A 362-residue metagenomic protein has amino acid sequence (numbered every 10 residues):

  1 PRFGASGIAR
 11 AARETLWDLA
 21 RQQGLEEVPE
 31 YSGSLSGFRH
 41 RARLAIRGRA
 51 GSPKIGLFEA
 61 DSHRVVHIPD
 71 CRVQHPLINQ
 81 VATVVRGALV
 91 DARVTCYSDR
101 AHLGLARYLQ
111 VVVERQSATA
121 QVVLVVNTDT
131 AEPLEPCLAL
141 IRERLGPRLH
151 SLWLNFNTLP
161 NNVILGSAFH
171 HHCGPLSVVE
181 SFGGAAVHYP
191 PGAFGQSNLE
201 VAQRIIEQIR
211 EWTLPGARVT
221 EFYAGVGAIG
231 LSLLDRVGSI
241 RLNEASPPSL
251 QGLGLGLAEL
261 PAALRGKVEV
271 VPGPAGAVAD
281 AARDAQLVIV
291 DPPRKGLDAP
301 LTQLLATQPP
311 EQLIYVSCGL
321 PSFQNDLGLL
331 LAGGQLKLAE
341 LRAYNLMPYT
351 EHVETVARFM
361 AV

Functional and structural regions predicted by a protein language model:
P1-S98, R115-S117, T130-A131: Extended interfacial segments that mediate partner engagement and assembly in macromolecular machines
P29-L35, D99-R100, Y108, V112 (+1 more regions): Short, solvent-exposed loop/turn elements at beta->coil junctions and helix N-caps that rim active or binding pockets
G37-E59, V111-V113, H170-F182, R204 (+1 more regions): Short beta-strand elements
A42, Q74, L109, L152 (+1 more regions): A residue-level signal for conserved active-site and pocket-lining positions in enzyme catalytic cores
R47, V111, S117-T128, A186-P190: Short, aliphatic-rich beta-strand segments
G51, L103-Y108: Short amphipathic beta-strand starts and helix->beta connectors
H67-P69, V73, I78-A82, A118-P136 (+2 more regions): Accessory substrate-recognition/RNA-binding modules or partner subunits associated with SAM-dependent
P133-V362: Rossmann-like S-adenosyl-L-methionine
